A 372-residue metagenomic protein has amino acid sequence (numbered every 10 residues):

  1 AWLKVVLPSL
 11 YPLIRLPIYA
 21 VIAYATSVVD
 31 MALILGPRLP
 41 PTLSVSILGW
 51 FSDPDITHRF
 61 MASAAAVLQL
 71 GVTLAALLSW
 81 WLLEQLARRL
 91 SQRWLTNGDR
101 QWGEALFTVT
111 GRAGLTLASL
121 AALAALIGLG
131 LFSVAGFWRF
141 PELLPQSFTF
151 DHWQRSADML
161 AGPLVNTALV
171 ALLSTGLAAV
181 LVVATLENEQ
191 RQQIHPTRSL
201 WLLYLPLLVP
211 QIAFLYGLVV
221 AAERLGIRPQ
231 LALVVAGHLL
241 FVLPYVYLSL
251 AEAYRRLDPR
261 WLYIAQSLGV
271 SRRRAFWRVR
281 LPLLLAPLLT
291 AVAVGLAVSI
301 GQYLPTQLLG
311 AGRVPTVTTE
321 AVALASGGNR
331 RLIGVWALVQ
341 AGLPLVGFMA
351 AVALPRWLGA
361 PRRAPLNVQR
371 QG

Functional and structural regions predicted by a protein language model:
A1, Q146, A253-Y263, R272 (+3 more regions): Transmembrane helix boundary and interhelical loop/hinge segments in multi-pass membrane proteins
L7-D30, I34-G36, A64-W80, F107-W138 (+7 more regions): Membrane-water interface segments at the C-terminal ends of transmembrane alpha-helices in multi-pass inner-membrane
D30-T57, P141-Q146, G301-R330, N367: Glycine-rich helix-loop "coupling/hinge" segments at transmembrane-helix boundaries in multipass transporters
W50, P54-V67, G71: Helix-loop-helix hairpin linking two adjacent transmembrane segments in secondary transporters
L82-L90, L257-R260, A350-L366: Membrane-interface capping segments at transmembrane-helix boundaries
L83-G114: Flexible interhelical linker loops that connect adjacent transmembrane helices in multi-pass membrane transporters
Q92-D99, A265-L268, R362-G372: Short, highly charged, low-complexity non-transmembrane loops/tails of multi-pass membrane proteins
L144-S156: Perimembrane loop-to-helix junctions flanking transmembrane segments
